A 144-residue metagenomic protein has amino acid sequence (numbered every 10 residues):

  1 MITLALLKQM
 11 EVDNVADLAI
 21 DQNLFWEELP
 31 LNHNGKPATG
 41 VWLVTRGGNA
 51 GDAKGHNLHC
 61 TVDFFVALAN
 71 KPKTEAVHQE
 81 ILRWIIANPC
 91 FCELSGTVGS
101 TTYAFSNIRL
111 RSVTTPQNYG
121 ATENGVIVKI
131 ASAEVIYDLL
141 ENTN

Functional and structural regions predicted by a protein language model:
M1-K54, N88-A104: Small/polar-rich, solvent-exposed N-terminal microdomains that initiate assembly or binding
M1-M10, R46-N57, V98-N144: Short, charged interaction patches at domain edges and termini
V15-L18, N23, V44, E80 (+5 more regions): Compositionally biased, intrinsically disordered low-complexity segments
A19-D21, T61, A76, P116 (+1 more regions): Intrinsically disordered, low-complexity peptide-like regions
G40-W42, D63, S132: Generic structural signal for residues positioned in beta-strands
G51-G55, H59, A67-T97: Extracellular/virion structural assembly segments
D63-A69, E134-D138: Short glycine-rich beta-strand segments
F64, H78, G125-I127: Residue-level detection of beta-strand scaffold positions
